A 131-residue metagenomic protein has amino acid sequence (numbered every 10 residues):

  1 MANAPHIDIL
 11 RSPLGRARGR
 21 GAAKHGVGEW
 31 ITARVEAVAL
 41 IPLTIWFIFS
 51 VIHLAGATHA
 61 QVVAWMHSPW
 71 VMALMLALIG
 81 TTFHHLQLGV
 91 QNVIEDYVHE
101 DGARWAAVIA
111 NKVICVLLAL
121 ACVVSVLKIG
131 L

Functional and structural regions predicted by a protein language model:
M1-L131: Membrane-embedded alpha-helical bundles that constitute the cytochrome b-like, heme-associated redox core of multi-pass
